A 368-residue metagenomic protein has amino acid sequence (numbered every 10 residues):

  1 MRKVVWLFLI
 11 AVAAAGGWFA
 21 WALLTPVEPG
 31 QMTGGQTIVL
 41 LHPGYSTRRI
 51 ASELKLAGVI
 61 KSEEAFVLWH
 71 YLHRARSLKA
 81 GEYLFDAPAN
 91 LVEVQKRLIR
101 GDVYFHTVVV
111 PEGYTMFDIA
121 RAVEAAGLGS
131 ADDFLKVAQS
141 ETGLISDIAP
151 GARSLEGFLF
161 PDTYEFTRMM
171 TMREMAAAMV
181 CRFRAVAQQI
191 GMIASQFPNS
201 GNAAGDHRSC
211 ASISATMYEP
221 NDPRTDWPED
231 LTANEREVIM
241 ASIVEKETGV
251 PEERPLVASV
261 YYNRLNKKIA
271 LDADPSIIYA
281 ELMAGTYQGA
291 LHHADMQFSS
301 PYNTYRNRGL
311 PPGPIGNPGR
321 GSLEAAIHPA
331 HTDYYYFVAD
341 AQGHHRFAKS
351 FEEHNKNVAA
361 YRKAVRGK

Functional and structural regions predicted by a protein language model:
M1-G35: N-terminal type II signal-anchor transmembrane helix that functions as the membrane-insertion/stop-transfer segment
K3-V4, K136, S212-S214: Detector for intrinsically disordered, low-structure N-terminal pre-sequences
V5-L9, Q36-I38, R76-S77, F117-D118 (+3 more regions): Short low-complexity stretches enriched in small and charged residues
F8-A11, I38, T107, F337: N-terminal hydrophobic or amphipathic segments with adjacent small-residue motifs that include Sec signal peptides
A13-G17, G58-K61, E82-D86, L135-G143 (+3 more regions): Short linear motifs at secondary-structure transitions and domain/linker junctions
W21-Q189, M217, D222: Signal peptide-directed extracytoplasmic domains
S46, A125-G129, G143-G205, C210-I213 (+1 more regions): Bacterial extracytoplasmic/cell-wall-associated proteins, especially those involved in peptidoglycan
